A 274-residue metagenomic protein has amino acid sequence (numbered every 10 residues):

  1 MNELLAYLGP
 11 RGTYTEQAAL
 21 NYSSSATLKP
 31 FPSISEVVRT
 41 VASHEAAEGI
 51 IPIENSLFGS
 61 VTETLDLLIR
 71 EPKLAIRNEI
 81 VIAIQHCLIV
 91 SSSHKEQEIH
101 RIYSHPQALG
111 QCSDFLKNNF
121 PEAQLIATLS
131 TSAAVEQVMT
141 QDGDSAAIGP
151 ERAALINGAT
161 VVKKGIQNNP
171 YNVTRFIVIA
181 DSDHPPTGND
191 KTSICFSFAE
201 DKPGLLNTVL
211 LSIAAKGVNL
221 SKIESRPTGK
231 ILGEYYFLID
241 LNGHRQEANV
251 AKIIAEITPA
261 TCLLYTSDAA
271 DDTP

Functional and structural regions predicted by a protein language model:
M1-D268: Domain-level signature for soluble enzymes in the chorismate/prephenate branch of the shikimate pathway
D268-P274: A short, hydrophobic C-terminal helix/tail in secreted or cell-surface proteins
